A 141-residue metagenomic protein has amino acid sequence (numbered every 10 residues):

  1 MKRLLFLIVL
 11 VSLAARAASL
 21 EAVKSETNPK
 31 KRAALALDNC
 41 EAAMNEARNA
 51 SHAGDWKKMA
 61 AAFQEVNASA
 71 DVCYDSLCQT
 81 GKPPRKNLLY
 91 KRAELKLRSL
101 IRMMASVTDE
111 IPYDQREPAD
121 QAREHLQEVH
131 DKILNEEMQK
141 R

Functional and structural regions predicted by a protein language model:
L4-S12: Sec-dependent N-terminal signal peptides
A17-R141: Long, charged/polar, soluble alpha-helical segments
